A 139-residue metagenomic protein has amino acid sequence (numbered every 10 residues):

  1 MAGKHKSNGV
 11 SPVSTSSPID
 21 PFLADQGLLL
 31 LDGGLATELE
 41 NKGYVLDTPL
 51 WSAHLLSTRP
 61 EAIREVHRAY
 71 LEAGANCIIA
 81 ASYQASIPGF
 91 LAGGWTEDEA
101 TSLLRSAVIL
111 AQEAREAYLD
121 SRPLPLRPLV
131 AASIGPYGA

Functional and structural regions predicted by a protein language model:
A2-A139: Domain-level signal for soluble alpha/beta catalytic cores
